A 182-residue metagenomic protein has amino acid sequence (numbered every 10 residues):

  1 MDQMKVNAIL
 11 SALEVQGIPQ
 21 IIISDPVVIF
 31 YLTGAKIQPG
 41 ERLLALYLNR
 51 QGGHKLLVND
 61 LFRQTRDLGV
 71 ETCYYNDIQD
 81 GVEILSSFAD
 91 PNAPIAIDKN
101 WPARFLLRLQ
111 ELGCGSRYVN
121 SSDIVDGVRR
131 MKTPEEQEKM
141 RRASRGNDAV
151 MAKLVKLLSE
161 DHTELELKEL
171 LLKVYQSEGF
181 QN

Functional and structural regions predicted by a protein language model:
M1-G53, D90, A152: Terminal domain-start leader segments
V6, D80-Q181: Flexible, acidic/His-enriched mid-domain "rim/lid" segments that flank
I21-I23, G53-N59, I95-D98: Short, hydrophobic beta-strand segments that form beta-sheet elements in well-ordered domains
P26, L57-Q64, N100-L107: Short, polar loop motifs at secondary-structure junctions
V27-V28, I37, D77-D80, N100-P102: Short beta->alpha connector loops
L32-K36, L57-D60, D67-G69, L85: Short, glycine/acidic-enriched capping/hinge loops at junctions between secondary-structure elements
L44-L68: Short, compositionally biased "basic patch" segments
D67-D77, C114-Y118: Active-site regions of enzymes building and remodeling cell-envelope glycoconjugates
